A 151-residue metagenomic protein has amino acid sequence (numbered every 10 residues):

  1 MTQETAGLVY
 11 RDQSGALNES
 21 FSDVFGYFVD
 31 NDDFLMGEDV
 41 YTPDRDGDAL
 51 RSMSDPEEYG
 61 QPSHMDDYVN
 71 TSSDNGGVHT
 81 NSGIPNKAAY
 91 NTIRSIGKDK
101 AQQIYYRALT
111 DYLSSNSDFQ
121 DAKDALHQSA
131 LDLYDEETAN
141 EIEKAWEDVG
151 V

Functional and structural regions predicted by a protein language model:
T2-V151: Zinc-dependent metallohydrolase catalytic domains
